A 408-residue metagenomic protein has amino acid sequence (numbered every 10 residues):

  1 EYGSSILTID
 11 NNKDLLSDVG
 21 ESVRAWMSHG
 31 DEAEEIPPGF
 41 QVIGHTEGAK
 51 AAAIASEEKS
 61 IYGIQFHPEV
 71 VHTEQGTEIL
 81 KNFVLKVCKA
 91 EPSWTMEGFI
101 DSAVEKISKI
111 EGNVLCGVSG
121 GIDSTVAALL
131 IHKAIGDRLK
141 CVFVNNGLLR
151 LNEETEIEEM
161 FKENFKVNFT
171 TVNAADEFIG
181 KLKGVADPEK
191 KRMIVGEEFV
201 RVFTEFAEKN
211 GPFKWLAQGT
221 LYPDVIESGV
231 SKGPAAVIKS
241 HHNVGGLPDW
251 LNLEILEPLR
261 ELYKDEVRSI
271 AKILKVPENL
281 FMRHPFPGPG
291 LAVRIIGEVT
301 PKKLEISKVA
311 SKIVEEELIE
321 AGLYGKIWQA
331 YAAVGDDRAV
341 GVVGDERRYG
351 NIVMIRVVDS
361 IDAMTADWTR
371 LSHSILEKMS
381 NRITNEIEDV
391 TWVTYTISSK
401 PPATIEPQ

Functional and structural regions predicted by a protein language model:
E1-K214, G229-Q408: RNA-binding accessory domains that recognize and position tRNA/RNA substrates
Q218-T220: Extended catalytic-interface subdomain
D224-V225: Short glycine-rich, flexible loops that bind phosphorylated cofactors or substrates
